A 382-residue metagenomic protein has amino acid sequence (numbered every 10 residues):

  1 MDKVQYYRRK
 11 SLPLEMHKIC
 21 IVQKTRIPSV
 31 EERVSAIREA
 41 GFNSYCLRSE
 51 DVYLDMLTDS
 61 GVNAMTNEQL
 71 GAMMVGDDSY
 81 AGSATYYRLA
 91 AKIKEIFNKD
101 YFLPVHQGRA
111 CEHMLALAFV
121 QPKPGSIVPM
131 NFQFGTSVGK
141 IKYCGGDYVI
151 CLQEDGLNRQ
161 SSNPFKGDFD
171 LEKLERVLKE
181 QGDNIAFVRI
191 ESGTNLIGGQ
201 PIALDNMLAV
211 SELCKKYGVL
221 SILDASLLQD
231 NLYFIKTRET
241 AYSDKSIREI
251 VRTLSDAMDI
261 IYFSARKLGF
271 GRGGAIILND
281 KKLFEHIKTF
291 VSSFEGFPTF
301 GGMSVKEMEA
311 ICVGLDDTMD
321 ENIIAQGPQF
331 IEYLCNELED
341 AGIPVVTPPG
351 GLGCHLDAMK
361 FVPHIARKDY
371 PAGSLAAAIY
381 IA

Functional and structural regions predicted by a protein language model:
D2-F42, C46-V52, M56-A64, Q69 (+6 more regions): Conserved PLP-enzyme active-site core in the AAT-like
P344-A382: Conserved PLP-binding catalytic core of the aspartate aminotransferase-like
